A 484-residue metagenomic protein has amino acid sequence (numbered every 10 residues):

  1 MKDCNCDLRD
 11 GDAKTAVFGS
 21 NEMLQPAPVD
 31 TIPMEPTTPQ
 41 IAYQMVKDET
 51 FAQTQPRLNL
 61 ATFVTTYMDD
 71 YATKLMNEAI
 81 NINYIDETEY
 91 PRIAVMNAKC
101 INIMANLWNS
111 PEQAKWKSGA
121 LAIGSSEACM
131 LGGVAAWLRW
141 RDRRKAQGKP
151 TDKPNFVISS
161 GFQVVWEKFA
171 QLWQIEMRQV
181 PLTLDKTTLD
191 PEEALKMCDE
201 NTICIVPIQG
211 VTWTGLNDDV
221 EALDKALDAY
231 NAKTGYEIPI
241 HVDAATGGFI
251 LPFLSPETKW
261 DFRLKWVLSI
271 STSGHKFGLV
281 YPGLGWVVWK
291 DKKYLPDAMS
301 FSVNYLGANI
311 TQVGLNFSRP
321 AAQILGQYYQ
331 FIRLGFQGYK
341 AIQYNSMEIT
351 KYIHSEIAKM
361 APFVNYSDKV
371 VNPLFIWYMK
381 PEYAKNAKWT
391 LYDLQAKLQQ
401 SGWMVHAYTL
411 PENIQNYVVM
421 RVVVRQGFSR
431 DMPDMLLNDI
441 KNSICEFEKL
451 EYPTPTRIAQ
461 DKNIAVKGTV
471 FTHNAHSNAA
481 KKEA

Functional and structural regions predicted by a protein language model:
M1-N102, N106-Q113, V134, W140 (+2 more regions): Non-catalytic terminal extensions of PLP-dependent enzymes
N5-K14, A120-F301, L306-N309, A484: Conserved PLP-enzyme active-site core in the AAT-like
P28, A61-V64, Y84-E89, K115-G124 (+2 more regions): A short glycine/serine-rich beta->alpha loop
R92, L121-A128, I158, F162 (+4 more regions): Secondary-structure capping and boundary motifs in well-ordered enzyme cores
N97-A105, F162-E167, D190-C198, N316-Q323 (+2 more regions): Structured alpha-helical segments in the cores of large, soluble enzyme domains
G161-Q163, L184-D185, G210-T212, G247 (+11 more regions): Short, glycine-/Ser/Thr-/acidic-enriched flexible segments
Q179-D185, K233-D243, S302, G314 (+2 more regions): A generic structural motif
F253-N372, Y378-Y383: Active-site C-terminal subdomain of aminotransferase-like
